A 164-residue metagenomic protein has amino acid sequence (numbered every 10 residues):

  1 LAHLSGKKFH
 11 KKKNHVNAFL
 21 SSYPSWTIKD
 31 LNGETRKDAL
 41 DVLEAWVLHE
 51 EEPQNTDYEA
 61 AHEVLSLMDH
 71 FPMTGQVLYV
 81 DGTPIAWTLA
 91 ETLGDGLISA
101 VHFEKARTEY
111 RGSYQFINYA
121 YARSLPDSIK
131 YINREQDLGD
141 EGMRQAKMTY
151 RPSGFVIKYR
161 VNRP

Functional and structural regions predicted by a protein language model:
L1-A2: Long, charge-dense
G6, K11-H15, S22-Y110, L125: A conserved beta-strand-loop-helix scaffold within acyl/acetyltransferase catalytic domains
N14-N17, N32, N55, N118 (+2 more regions): Detector for Asparagine
Q76-R163: Aromatic (often tryptophan-rich) hydrophobic motifs at membrane interfaces
